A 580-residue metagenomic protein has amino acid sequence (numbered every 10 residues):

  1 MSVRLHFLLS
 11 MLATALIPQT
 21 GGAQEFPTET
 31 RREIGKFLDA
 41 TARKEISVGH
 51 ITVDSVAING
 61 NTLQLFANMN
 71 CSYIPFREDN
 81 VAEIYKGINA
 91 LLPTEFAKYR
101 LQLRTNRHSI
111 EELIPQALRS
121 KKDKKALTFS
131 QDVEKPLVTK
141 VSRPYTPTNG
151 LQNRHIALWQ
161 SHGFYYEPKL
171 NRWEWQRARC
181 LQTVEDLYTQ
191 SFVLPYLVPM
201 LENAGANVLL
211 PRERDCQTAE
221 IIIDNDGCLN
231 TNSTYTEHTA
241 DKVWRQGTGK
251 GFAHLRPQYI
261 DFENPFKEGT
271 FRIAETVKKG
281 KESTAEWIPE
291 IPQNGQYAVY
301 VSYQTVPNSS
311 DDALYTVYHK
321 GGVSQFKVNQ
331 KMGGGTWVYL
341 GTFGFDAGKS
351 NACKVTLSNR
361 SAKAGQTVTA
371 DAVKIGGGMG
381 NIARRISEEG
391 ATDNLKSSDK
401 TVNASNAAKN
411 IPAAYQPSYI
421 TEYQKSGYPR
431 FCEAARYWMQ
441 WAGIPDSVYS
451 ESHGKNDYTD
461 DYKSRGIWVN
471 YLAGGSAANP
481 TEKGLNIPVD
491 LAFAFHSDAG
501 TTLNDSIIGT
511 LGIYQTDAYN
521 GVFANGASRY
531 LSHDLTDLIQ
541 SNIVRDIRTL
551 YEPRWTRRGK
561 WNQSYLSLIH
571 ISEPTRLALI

Functional and structural regions predicted by a protein language model:
A67, C71-E174, K374-T421: Non-catalytic propeptide/linker segments at domain boundaries
Q152-Q246, R385-I507: Catalytic-core regions of hydrolytic enzymes
G269-I291: Short beta-strands within extracellular/lumenal beta-sheet-rich domains
S283-P307: A short beta-strand element within beta-rich, extracytoplasmic domains of secreted/secretory-pathway proteins
V306-V323: Short, surface-exposed beta-strand/strand-loop-strand elements in extracellular ectodomains
K320-S350: Extracellular carbohydrate recognition and processing domains and analogous Trp-centered ligand-binding platforms
T356-T367: Short beta-strand-plus-loop segments that form exposed binding edges in beta-rich domains
I569-I580: Single conserved hydrophobic/aromatic residue that forms the stacking wall/gate of nucleotide- or nucleobase-binding
